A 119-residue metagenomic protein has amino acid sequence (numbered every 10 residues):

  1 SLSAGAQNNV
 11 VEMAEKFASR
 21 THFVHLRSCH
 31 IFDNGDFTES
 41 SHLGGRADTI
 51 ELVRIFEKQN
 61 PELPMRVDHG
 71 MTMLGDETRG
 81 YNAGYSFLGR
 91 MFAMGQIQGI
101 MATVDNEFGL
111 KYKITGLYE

Functional and structural regions predicted by a protein language model:
L2-E119: Histidine-acidic metal/acid-base catalytic patches
